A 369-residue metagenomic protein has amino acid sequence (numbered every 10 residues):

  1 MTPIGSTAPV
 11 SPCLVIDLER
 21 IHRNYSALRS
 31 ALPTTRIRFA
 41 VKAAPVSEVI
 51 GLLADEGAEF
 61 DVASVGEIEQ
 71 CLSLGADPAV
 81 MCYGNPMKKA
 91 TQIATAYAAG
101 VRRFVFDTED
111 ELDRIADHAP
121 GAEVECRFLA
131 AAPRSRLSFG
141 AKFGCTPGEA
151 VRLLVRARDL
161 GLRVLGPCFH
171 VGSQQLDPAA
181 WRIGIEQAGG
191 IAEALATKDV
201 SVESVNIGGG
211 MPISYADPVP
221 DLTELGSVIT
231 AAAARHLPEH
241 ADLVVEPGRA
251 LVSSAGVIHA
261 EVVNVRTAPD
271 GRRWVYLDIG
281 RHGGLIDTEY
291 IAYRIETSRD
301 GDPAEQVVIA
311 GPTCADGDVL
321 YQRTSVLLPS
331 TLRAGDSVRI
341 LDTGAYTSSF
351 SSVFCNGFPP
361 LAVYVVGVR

Functional and structural regions predicted by a protein language model:
M1-D117, G121-A122, D159, R163 (+5 more regions): A charged N-terminal "starter" segment
P9, A130-R266, C355-F358: Active-site loop/helix belt of alpha/beta enzymes
L14-I21, Y25, T108, A150 (+6 more regions): Generic structural signal for well-ordered, non-membrane alpha-helical segments in soluble metabolic enzymes
N24, V49, I68-L74, R114 (+7 more regions): Active-site-proximal flexible loops/turns
R36-R38, E59, P78-C82, R103 (+6 more regions): Structural preference for beta-strand elements that scaffold enzyme active sites
A40-V46, A63-E67, P86-K88, E109-E111 (+7 more regions): Active-site beta-loop-alpha junctions enriched in small/polar residues
G57-E59, G75, N85, G144 (+9 more regions): Glycine-centered flexibility sites
V228, H240-R369: Charged (often Lys/Glu-rich) extended helix/loop segments that serve as interaction or gating elements
